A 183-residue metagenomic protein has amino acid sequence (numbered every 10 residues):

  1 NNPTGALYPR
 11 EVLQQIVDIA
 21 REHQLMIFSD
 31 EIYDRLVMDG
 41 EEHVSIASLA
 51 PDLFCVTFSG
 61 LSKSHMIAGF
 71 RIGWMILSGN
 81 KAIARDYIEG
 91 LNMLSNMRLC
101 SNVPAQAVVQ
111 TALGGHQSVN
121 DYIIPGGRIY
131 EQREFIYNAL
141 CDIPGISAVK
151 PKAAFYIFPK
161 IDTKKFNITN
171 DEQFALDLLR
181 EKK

Functional and structural regions predicted by a protein language model:
N1-K183: PLP-dependent class I/II
